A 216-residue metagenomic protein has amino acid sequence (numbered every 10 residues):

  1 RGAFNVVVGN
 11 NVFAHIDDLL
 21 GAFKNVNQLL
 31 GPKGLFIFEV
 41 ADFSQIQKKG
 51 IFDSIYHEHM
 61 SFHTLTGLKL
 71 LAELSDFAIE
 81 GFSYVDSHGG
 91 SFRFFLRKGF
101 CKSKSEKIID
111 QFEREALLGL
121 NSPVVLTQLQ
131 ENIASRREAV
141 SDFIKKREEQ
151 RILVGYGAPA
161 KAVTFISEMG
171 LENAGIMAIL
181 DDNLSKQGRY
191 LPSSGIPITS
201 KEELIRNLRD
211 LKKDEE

Functional and structural regions predicted by a protein language model:
N5-V8: A conserved beta-strand element that flanks and buttresses the S-adenosyl-L-methionine
V12: Hydrophobic adenine-recognition pocket in adenosine-nucleotide-binding enzymes
L20-I37: A short glycine-rich, Lys/Arg-flanked "PGG" loop and its adjoining helix->strand segment in the class I
G21, I51-Y56, E172, S194-G195: Short secondary-structure boundary/capping segments
F38-S61, L65-G67: Short, glycine-/aromatic-enriched active-site segment of Class I SAM-dependent methyltransferases
L65-F82: A SAM-dependent methyltransferase catalytic signature shared across enzymes that methylate proteins
A78, S83-A116: Core SAM-dependent methyltransferase catalytic element
F100-E216: Hydrophobic, well-ordered beta-alpha structural blocks that scaffold small-molecule cofactor pockets
